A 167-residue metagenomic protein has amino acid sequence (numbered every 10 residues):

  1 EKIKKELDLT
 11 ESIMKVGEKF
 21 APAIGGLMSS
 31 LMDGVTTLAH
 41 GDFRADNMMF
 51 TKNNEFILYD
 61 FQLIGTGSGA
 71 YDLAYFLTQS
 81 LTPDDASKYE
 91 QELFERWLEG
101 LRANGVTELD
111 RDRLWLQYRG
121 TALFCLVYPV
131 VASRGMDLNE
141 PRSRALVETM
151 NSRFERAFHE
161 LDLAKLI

Functional and structural regions predicted by a protein language model:
E1-H40, K52, L146-R153, A157-E160: ATP-dependent phospho-/nucleotidyl transfer catalytic cores
T36-L38, F56, S68: Hydrophobic "anchor" residues on beta-strands that sit immediately upstream of conserved functional sites
F43: Hydrophobic HxD+1 residue recognition
D46-M48: Catalytic-loop signature of eukaryotic-like protein kinases
F50-F56: Active-site beta-strand-loop-beta-strand hairpin of nuclease catalytic cores that positions key catalytic residues
L58-D60: Pre-DFG segment of protein kinase catalytic domains
L63-G105, A122-S143: Active-site activation/catalytic loop segments of kinase-like enzymes and analogous catalytic loops in related
R102-I167: Helix-rich C-terminal or lid/interface subdomains of diverse kinases
